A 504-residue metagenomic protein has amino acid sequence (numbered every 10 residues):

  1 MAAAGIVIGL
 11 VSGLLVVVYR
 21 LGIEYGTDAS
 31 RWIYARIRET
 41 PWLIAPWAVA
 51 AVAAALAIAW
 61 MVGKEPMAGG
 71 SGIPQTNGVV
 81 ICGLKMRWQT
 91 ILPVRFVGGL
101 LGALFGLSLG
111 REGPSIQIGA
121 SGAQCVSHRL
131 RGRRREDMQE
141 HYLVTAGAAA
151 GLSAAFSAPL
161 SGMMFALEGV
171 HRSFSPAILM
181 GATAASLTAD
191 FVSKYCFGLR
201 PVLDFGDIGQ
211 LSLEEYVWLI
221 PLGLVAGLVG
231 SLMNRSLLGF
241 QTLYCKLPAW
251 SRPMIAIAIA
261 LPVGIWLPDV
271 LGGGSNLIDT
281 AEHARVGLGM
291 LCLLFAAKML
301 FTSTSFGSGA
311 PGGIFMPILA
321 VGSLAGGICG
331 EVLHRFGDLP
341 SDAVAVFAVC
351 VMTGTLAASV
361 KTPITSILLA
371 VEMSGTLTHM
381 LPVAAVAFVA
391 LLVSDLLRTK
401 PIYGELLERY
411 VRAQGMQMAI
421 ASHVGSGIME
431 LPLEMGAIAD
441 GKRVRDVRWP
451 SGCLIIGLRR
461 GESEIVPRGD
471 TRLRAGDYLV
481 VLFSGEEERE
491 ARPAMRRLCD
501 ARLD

Functional and structural regions predicted by a protein language model:
M1-M416, M435, R460: Alpha-helical transmembrane segments and immediately membrane-proximal extracytoplasmic
A348-C350, S359-V360, H423-G425, R448-P450 (+1 more regions): A structural signal for short secondary-structure junctions
I402-I428, D500-D504: Long, charged amphipathic helices and adjacent flexible linkers at domain junctions
G427-M435: Short amphipathic
E434-A491: Cytosolic Rossmann-like ligand/nucleotide-binding regulatory domains
D470-T471, A491-D504: Short, compositionally biased
